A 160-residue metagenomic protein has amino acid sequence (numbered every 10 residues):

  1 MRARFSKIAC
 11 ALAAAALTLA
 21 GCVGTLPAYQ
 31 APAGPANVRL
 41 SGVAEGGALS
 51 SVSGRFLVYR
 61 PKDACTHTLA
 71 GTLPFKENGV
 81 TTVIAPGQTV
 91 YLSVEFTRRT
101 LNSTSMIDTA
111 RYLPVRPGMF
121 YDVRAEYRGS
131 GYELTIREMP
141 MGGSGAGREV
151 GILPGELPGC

Functional and structural regions predicted by a protein language model:
M1-G24: Sec-dependent bacterial lipoprotein signal peptides
C22-V115, F120-C160: Short loop/turn and low-complexity linker motifs enriched in small/turn-promoting residues
